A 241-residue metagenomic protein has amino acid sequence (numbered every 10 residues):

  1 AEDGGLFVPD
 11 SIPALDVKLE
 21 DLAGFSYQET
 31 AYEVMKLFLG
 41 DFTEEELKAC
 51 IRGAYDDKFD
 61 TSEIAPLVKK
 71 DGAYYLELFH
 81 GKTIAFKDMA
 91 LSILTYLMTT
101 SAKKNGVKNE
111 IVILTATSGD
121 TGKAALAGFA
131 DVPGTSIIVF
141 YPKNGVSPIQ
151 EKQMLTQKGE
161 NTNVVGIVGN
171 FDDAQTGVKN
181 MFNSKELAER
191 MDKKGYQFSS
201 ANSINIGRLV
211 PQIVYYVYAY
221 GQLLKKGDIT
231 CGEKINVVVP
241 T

Functional and structural regions predicted by a protein language model:
A1-T241: PLP-dependent amino-acid enzyme catalytic core
